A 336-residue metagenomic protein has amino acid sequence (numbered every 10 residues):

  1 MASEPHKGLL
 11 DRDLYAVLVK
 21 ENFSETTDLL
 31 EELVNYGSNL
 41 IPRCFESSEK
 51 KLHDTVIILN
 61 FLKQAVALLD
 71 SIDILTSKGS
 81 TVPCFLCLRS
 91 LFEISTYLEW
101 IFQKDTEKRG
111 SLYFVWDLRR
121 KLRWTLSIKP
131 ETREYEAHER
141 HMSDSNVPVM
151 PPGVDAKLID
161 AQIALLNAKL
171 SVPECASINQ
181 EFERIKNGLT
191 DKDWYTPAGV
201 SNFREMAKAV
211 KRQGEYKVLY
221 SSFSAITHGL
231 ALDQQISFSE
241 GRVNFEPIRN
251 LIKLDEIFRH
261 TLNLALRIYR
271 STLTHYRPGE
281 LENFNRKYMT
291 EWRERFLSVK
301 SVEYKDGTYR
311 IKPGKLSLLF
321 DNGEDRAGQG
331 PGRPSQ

Functional and structural regions predicted by a protein language model:
A2-V56, R119-F258, L266-Q336: Secondary-shell segments that build the walls of catalytic and ion/ligand-binding clefts
L40-K104: Long, hydrophobic/aromatic-enriched structural stretches that serve as scaffold segments
V82, R89, I101, K108 (+3 more regions): Flexible domain-boundary/linker segments
C84, F102-Y113, Y276-R286: Short, glycine/acidic-rich hinge or "gate" loops at secondary-structure transitions that mediate conformational
F92, L112, L122-L126: Sequence-pattern detector for short linear motifs and compositional/periodic biases rather than a specific fold
I101, V115-K121: Acidic/His-rich structured neighborhood in mature extracellular/periplasmic domains
K108-V115, V243-E246, L264: Short alpha-helical linear motifs
